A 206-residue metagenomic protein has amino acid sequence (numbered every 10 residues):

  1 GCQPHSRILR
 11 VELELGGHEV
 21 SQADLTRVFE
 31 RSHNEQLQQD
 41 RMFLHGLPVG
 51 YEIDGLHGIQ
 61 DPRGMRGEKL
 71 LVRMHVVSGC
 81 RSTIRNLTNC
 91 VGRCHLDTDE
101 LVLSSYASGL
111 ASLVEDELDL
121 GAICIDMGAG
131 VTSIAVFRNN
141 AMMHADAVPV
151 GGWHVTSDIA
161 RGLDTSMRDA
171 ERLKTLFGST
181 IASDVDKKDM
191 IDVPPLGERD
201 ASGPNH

Functional and structural regions predicted by a protein language model:
G1, C124-V131, F137-N140, P149-W153: A short acidic Gly-Thr/Ser loop motif
G1-I123, M142-M143, T165-R168, R172-H206: Nucleotide/phosphate-binding catalytic cleft detector across ATP-hydrolyzing and phosphate-transferring enzymes
A145-A147: Residue-level detector of high-confidence beta-strand sites
P149-D169: A conserved active-site cap/scaffold subdomain adjacent to cofactor or substrate pockets
